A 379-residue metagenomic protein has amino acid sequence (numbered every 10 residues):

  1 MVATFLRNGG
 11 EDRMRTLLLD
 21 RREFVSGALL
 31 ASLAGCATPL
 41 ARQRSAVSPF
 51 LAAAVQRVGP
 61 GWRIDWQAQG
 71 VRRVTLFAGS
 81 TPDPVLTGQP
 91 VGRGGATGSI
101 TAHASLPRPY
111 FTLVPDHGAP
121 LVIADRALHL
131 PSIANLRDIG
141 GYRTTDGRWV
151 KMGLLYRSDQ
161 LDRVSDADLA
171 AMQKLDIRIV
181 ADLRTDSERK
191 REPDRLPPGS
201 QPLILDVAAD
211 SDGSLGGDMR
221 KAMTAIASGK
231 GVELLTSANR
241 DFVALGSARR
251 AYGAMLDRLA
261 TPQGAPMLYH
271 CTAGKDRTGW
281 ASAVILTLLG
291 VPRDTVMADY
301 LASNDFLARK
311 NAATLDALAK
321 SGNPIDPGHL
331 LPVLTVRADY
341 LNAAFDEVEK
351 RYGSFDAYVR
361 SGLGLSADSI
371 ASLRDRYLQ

Functional and structural regions predicted by a protein language model:
M1-A3, P292: Short intrinsically disordered, low-complexity coil segments enriched in acidic
V2, L33-C36: Residue-level detector of intrinsically disordered, flexible termini and proteolytic processing junctions
A3-R13: Short, Lys/Arg-enriched N-terminal segments with co-localized hydrophobic residues within the first ~10-30 amino acids
D12-A31: N-terminal secretory signal peptides and thylakoid transit peptides that target proteins across membranes
V25-L30, A37-M267, A283-Q379: Cys-dependent protein tyrosine phosphatase-like superfamily
T272-A273, R277-T278: Ser/Thr-glycine-rich phosphate-binding loops at phosphate-binding pockets of nucleotides, nucleotide cofactors
